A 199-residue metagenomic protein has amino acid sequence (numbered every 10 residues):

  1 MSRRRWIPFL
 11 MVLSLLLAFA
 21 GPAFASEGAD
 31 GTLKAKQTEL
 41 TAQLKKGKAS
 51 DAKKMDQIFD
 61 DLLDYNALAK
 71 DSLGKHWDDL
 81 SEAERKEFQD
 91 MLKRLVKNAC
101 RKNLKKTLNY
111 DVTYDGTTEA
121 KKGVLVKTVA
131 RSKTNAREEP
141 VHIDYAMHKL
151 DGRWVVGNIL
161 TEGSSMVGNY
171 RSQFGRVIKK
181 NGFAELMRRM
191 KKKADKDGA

Functional and structural regions predicted by a protein language model:
M1-L10: Bacterial N-terminal signal peptides that target proteins for export
L10-A20: Bacterial N-terminal signal peptides
A20-E27: Boundary at the C-terminal end of the N-terminal hydrophobic targeting segment
E27-C100: Early exported N-terminus immediately downstream of N-terminal targeting peptides
R94-L95, S132-T134, G163-M166: Solvent-exposed loop/turn segments at secondary-structure junctions within structured extracellular/periplasmic domains
N98-V141, K193-A199: Surface-exposed, charged secondary-structure patches
P140-G168: Short beta-strand edge/turn micro-motifs at domain boundaries
N158-A199: Low-complexity, intrinsically disordered terminal/linker segments enriched in charged and Gly/Pro repeats
